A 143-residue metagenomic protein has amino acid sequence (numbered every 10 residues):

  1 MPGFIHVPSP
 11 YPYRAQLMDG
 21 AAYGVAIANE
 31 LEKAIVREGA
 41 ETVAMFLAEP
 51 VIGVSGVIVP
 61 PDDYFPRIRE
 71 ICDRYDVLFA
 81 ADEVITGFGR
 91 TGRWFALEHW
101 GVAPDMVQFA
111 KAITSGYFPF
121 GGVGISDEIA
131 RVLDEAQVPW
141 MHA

Functional and structural regions predicted by a protein language model:
M1-A143: Conserved N-terminal phosphate-binding loop of PLP-dependent enzymes in the Aspartate aminotransferase
